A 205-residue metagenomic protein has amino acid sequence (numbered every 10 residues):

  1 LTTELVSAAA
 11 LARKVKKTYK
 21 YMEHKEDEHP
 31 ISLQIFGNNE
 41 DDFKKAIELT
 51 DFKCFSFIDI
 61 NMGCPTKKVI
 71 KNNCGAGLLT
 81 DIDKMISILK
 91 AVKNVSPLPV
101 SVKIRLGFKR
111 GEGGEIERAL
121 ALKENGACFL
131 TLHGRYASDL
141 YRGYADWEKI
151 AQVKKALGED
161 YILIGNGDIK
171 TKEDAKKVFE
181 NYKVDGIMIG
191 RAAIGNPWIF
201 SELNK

Functional and structural regions predicted by a protein language model:
L1-K205: Flavin-dependent oxidoreductase catalytic cores
